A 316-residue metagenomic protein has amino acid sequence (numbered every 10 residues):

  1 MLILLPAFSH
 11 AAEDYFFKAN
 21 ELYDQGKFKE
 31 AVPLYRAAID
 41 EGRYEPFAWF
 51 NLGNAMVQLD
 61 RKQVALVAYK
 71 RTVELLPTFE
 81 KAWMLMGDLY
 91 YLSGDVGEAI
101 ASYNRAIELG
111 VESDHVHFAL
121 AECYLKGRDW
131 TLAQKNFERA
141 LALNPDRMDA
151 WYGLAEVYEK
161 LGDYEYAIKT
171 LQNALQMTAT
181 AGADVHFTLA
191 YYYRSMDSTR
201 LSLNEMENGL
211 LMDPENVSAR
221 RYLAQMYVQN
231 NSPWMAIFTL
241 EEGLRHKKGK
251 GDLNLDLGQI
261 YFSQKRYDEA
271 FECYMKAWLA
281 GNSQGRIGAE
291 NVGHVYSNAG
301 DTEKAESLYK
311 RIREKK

Functional and structural regions predicted by a protein language model:
F8-N51, Q58-D60: N-terminal leader/linker segments that initiate helical-solenoid repeat arrays
A12-E13, P46-F47, E80-K81, S113-H115 (+5 more regions): Helix-start (N-cap) detector for alpha-helical repeat units in TPR-like alpha-solenoids, especially tetratricopeptide
Y23-D24, F50, N54-V57, M84 (+9 more regions): Position-specific recognition of the canonical hydrophobic site in helix A of tetratricopeptide repeat
A37-A38, R71-T72, R105-A106, R139-A140 (+5 more regions): Canonical positions in the second alpha-helix
E41, L75, L109, L143 (+5 more regions): Structural marker of alpha-solenoid helical repeat scaffolds
